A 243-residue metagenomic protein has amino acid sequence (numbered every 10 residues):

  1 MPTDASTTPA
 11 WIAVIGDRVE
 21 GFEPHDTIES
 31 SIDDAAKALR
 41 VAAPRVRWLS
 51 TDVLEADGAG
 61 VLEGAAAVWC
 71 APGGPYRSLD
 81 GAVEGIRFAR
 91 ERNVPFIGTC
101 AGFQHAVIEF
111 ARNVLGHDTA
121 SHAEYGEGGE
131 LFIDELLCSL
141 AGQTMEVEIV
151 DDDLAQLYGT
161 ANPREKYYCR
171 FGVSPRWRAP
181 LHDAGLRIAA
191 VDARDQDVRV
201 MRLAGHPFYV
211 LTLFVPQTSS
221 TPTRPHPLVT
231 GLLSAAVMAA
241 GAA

Functional and structural regions predicted by a protein language model:
M1-D152, Q156-N162, Y167-G205, L213-A243: N-terminal beta1-alpha1 cap of cysteine-dependent amidohydrolase-like domains
